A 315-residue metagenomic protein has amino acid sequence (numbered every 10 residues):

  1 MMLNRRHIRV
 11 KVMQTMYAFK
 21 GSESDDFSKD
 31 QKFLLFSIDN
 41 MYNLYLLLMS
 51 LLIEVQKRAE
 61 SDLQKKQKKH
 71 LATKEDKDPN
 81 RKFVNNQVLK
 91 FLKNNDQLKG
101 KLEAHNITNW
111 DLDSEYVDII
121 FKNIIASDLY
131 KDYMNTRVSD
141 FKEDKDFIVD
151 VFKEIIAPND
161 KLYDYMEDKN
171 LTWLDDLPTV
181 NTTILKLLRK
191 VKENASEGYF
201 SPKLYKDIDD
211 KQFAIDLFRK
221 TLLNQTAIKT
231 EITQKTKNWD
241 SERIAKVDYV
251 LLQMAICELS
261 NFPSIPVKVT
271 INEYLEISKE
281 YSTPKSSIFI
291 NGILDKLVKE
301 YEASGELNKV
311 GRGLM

Functional and structural regions predicted by a protein language model:
M1-M315: Class I Rossmann-like S-adenosyl-L-methionine
